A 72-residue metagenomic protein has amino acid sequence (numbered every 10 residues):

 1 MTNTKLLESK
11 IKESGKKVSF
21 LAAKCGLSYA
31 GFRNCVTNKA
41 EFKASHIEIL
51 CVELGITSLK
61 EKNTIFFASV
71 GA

Functional and structural regions predicted by a protein language model:
M1-L6, K10, C25-S28, E53-L54: Extended, non-catalytic scaffold segments that flank or surround catalytic motifs
E8, S19, E48: Residues within the helices of the helix-turn-helix
S9, S14-G15, A23, N34 (+2 more regions): Short, charged recognition helix plus adjacent turn of helix-turn-helix-like nucleic-acid-binding domains
L27-F42: Recognition helix of helix-turn-helix/homeodomain-like DNA-binding domains that insert into the DNA major groove
K39-V52: Short, basic-rich loop-to-helix N-cap that marks the start of a DNA-contacting helix
